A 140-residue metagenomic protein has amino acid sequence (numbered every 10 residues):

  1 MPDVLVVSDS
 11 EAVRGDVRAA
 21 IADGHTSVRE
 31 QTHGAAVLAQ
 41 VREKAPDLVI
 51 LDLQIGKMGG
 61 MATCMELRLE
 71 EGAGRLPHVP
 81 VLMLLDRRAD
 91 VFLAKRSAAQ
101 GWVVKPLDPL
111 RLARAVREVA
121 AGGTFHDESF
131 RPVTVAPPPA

Functional and structural regions predicted by a protein language model:
M1-A12, V17-R18, V49: Conserved acidic segment of CheY-like receiver
E11-E30, A36: Two-component/phosphorelay signaling modules centered on CheY-like receiver
T32-L48: Acidic, metal-coordinating helix/loop segments flanking the phosphotransfer/catalytic sites of two-component signaling
D47, G72-P80: His-Asp phosphorelay/catalytic-motif detector in bacterial-type signaling
D47, L51-L69: Conserved phosphotransfer microenvironments
A62, M83-W102: Alpha4 helix (beta4-alpha4-beta5 surface) of REC/receiver domains from two-component response regulators
L107-V116: C-terminal output helix
G123-A140: CheY-like receiver
